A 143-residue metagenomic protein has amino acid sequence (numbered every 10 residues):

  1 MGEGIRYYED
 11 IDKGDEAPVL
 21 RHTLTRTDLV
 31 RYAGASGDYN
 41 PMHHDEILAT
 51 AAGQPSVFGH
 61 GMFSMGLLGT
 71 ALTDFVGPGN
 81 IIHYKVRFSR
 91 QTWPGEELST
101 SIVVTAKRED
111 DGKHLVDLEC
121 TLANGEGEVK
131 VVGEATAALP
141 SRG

Functional and structural regions predicted by a protein language model:
M1-A17, W93-E97, S101-G143: HotDog/MaoC-like acyl-thioester-processing domains
M1-N80, R142: Hot-dog-fold acyl-thioester-processing enzymes
A35-G37, A49, H83-Y84, D111-G112 (+2 more regions): Short, charged/polar low-complexity linear motifs in solvent-exposed/disordered segments
L68, S89, V103: Short, loop-centered acidic/histidine patches that primarily coordinate divalent metals
D74-T100: Mid-chain, well-packed structural core segment of small domains
